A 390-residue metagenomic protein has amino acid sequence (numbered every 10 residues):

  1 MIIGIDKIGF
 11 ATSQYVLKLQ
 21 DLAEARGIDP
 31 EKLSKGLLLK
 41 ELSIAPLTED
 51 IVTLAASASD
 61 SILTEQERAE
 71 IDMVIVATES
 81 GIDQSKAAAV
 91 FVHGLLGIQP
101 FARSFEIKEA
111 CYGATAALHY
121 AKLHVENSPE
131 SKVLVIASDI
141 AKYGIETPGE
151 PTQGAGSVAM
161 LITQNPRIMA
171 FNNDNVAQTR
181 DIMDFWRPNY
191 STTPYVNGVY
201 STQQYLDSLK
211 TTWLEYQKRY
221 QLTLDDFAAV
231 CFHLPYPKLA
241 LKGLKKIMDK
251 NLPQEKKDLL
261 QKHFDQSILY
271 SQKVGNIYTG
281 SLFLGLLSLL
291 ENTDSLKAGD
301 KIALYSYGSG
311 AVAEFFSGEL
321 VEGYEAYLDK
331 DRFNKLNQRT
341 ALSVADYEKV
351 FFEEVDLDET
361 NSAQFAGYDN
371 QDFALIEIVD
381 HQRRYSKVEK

Functional and structural regions predicted by a protein language model:
M1-L47, T147-Q203, D207, F316-K390: Condensing-enzyme catalytic core mediating Claisen C-C bond formation in acyl metabolism
I5, I51-C111, Q221-I247: Conserved beta-ketoacyl condensing-enzyme motif
K7, A102-Y112, E146-E150, Y195-V199 (+3 more regions): Cysteine-centered functional microenvironments
G9-T12, A77-I82, E109-A114, A137-K142 (+2 more regions): Acidic, glycine-rich active-site loops and adjacent beta-strand->loop/helix elements that engage anionic groups
D29, I51-E65, A88, Q204-Y220 (+1 more regions): Short, well-ordered amphipathic alpha-helical segments that serve as non-catalytic structural scaffolds within diverse
K32-G36, E41-D50, S80-K132, D249-S281: Conserved catalytic cysteine-centered active-site region of acyl-thioester-dependent Claisen-condensing enzymes
V199-Y220, D225-M248, Y270-G275: A conserved active-site cap/scaffold subdomain adjacent to cofactor or substrate pockets
L287-N337: Catalytic phosphate/nucleotide-handling subdomain of diverse soluble enzymes
